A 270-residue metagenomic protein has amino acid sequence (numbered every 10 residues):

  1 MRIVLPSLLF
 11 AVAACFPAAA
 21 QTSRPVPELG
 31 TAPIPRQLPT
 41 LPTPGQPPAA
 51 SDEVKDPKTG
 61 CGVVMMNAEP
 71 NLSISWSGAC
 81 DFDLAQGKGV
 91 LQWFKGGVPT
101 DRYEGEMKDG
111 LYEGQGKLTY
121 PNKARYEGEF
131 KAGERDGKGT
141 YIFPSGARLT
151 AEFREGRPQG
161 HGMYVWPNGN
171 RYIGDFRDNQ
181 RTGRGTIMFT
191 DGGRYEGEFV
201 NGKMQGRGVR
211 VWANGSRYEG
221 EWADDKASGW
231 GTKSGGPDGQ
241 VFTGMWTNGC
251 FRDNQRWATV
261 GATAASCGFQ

Functional and structural regions predicted by a protein language model:
L5-P6, P17-Q270: Intrinsically disordered, low-complexity repeat tracts enriched in Gly/Pro/Ser/Thr and acidic residues, frequently
